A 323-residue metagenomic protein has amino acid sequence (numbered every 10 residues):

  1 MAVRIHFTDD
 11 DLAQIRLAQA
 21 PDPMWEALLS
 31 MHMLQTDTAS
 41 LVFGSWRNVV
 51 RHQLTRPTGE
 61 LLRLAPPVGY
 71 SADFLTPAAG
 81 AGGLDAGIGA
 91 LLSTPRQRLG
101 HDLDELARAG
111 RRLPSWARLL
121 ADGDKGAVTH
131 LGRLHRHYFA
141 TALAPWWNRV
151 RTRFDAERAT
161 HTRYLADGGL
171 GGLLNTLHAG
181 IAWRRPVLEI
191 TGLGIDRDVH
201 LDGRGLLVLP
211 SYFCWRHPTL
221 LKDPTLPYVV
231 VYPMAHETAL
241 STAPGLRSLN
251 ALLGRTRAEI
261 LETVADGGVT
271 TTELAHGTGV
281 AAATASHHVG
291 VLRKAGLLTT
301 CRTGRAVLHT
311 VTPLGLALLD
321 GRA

Functional and structural regions predicted by a protein language model:
M1-I190: N-terminal, charged low-complexity regulatory/assembly segments
F43, P66, D104, W147 (+12 more regions): Generic preference for flexible, low-structure residues
T55-P57, L62-R63, L75-P77, G192-A235: Long, low-complexity, charge-rich intrinsically disordered regions
V150-T152, L173-A179, D196-D202, H276-G279: A generic short-segment signal for beta-strand/edge and adjacent turn/coil regions
L207-A323: Extended mid-to-C-terminal alpha-helical interaction segments
